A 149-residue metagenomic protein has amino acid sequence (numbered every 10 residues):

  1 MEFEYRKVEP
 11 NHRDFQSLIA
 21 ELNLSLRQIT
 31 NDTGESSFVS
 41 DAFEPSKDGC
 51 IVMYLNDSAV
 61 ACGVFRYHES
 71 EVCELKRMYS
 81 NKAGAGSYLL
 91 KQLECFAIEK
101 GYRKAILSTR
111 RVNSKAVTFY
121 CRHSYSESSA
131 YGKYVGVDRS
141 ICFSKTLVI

Functional and structural regions predicted by a protein language model:
F3-K76, S80-N81, L90-K91, F96 (+2 more regions): Acetyl-CoA-dependent GNAT
P10, I106-T109, C121-C142: Conserved catalytic-core motifs of GNAT/GCN5-like acyltransferases
A20-E21, F119-R122: Short, glycine/charged-enriched secondary-structure capping and boundary segments
S70-V72, K104, S140: A generic structural signal for beta-strand entry/edge sites
S80, R110-R111: Short amphipathic helical patch at the helix-1/turn junction of helix-turn-helix
G84, Y88, G101, R122-S124: Short glycine-rich hinge loops at helix-strand junctions in the catalytic core of two-component histidine kinases
G86, L90, N113-A116, K133-R139: Short glycine/proline-centered loop/turn elements that form peptide/ligand docking sites
A97-T109: Conserved GNAT acetyl-CoA-binding A-motif
